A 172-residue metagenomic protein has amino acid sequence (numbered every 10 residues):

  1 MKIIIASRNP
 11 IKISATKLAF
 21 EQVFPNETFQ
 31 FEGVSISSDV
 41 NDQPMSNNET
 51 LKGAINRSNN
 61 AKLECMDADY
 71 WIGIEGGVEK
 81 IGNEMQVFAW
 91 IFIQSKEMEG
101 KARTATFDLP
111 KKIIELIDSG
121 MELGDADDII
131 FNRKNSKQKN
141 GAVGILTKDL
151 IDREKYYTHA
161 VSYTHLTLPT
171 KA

Functional and structural regions predicted by a protein language model:
M1-D67: N-terminal polybasic phosphate/anion-binding patch
G33-S35, G73, R103-T106: Structural signal for conserved beta-strand scaffold positions within catalytic alpha/beta enzyme cores
N41-P44, I81-G82, I114: Short, solvent-exposed polar/charged micro-motifs at secondary-structure junctions
S58-F92: Glycine-rich phosphate-binding loop
N83, F88-I114: Helix-loop-strand module that forms the ligand-binding subsite of alpha/beta enzymes
K101-A102, P110-A126, I130-V161: C-terminal binding/interaction regions
T164-T170: Conserved small/polar residues in nucleotide/adenosyl-binding loops
